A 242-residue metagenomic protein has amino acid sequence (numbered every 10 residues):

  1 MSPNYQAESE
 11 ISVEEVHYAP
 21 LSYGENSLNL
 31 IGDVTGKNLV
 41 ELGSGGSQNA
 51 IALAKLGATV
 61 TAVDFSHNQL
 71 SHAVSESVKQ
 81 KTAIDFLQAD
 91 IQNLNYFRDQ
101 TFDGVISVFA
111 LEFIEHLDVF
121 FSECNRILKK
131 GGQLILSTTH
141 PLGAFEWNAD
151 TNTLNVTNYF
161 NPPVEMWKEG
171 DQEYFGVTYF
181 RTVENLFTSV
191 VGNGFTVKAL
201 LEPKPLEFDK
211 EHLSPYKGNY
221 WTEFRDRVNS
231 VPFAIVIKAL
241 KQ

Functional and structural regions predicted by a protein language model:
M1-T35, Q48-A52, Q69, E76 (+2 more regions): Conserved class I S-adenosyl-L-methionine
N38-N93: Class I SAM-dependent methyltransferase SAM/SAH-binding core
Q92-G104: A short acidic, Gly/Pro-enriched loop at the edge of an enzyme's catalytic core that lines a small-molecule cofactor
D103-L117: A short SAM/SAH-binding and catalytic strip from SAM-dependent methyltransferases
D118-Q133: A short glycine-rich, Lys/Arg-flanked "PGG" loop and its adjoining helix->strand segment in the class I
Q133-E165: Conserved class I S-adenosyl-L-methionine
T138, L142, G170-N185: Acceptor-substrate binding/catalytic loop of class I
V177-L200: Short alpha-helix
